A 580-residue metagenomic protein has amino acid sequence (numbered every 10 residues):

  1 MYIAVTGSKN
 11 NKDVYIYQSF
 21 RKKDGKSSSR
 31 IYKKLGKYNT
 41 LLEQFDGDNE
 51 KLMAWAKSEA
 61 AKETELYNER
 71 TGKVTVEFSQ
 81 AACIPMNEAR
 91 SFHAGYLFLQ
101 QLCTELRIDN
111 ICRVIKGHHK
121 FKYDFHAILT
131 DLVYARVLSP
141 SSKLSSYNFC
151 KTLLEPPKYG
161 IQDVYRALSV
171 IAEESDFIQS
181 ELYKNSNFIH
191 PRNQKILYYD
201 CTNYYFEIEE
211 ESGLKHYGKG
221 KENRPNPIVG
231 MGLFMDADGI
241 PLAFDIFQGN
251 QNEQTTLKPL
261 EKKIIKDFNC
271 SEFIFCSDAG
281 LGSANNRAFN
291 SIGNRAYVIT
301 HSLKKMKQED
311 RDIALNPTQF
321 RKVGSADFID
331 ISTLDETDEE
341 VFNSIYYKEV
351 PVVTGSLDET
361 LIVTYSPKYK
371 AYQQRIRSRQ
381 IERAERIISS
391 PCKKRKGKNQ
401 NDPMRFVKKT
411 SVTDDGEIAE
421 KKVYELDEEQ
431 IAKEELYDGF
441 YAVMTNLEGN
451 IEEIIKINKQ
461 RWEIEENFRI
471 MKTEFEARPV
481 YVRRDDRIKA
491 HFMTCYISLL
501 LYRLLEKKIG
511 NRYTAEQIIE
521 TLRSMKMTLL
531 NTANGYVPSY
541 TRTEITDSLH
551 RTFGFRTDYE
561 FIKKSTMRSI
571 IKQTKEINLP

Functional and structural regions predicted by a protein language model:
Y2-K57: Short, surface-exposed polybasic/aromatic micro-patch for ligand or macromolecular engagement
I3-V5, N11-K12, S27, D109-P580: Anion-binding and metal-coordination hotspots
Y17, S28, E43-A54, K62-E63 (+9 more regions): A generic signature of intrinsically disordered, low-complexity regions enriched in glycine/proline and charged/polar
K34-L42, D46, K57-E65, K73-A81 (+9 more regions): Poly-acidic low-complexity segments
L35, D48-K62, L66-Y67, S139 (+2 more regions): Acidic, glycine-enriched active-site microenvironments
A60-A127, D131-L138, S142-K143, Y147-K151: Extended, charge-enriched "interface" segments that sit outside catalytic cores
